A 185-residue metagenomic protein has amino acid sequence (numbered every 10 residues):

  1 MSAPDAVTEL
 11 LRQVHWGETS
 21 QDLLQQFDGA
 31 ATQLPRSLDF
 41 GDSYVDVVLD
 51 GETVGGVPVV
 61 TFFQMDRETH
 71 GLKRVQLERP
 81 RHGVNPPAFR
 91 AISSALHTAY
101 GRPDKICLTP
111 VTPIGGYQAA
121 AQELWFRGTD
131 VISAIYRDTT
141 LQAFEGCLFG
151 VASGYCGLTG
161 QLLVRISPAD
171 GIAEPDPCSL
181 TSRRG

Functional and structural regions predicted by a protein language model:
M1-G41, E78-G185: Non-cytosolic coordination micro-motifs
Y44-T69: Compositionally biased P/S/T/G-rich terminal and signal peptide-adjacent segments that lie outside catalytic cores
